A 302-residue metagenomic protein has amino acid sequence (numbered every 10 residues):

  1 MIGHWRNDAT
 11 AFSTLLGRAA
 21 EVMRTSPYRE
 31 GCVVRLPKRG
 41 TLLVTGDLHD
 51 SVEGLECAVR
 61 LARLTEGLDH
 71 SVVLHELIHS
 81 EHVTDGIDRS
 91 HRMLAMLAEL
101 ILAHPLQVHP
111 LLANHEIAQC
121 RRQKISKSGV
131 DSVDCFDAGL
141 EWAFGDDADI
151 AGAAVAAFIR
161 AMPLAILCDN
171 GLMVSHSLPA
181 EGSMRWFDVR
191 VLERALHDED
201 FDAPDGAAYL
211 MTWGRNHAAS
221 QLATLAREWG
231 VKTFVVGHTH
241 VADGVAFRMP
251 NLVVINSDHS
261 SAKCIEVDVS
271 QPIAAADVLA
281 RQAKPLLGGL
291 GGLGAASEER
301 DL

Functional and structural regions predicted by a protein language model:
M1-L302: Feature recognizes metal-dependent phosphohydrolase scaffolds
